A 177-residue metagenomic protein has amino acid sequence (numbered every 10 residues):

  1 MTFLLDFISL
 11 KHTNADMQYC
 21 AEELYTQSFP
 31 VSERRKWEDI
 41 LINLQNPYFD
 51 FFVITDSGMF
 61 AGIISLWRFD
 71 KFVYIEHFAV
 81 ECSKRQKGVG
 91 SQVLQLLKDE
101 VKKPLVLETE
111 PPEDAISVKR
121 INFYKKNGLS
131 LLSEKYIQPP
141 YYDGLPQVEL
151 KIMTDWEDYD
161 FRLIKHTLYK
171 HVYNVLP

Functional and structural regions predicted by a protein language model:
M1-R35, D39, L150, Y159-P177: Short amphipathic alpha-helix that is part of the acyltransferase structural core
P30-I42, F52-I54, L96: Recognition helices and adjacent regulatory flanks at domain boundaries
L44-V53, P146: A short helix-loop-beta-strand connector motif used in the catalytic cores of GNAT acetyltransferases and, in some
V53, G58-R68, F72-A79: Conserved beta-strand in the GNAT
V80, Q86-E100: Conserved acetyl-CoA-binding loop-helix of GNAT-fold acetyltransferases
V101-I116: Conserved GNAT acetyl-CoA-binding A-motif
E108, I121, K125-L145: Conserved catalytic-core motifs of GNAT/GCN5-like acyltransferases
